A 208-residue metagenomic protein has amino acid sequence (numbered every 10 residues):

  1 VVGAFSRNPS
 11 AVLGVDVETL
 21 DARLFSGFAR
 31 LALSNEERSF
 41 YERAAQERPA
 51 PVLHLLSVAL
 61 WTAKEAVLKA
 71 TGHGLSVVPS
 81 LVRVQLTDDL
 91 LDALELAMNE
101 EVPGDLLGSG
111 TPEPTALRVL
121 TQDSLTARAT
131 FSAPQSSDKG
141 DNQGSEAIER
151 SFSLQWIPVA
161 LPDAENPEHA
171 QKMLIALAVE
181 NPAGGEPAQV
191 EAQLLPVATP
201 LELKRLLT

Functional and structural regions predicted by a protein language model:
V1-T208: Core catalytic alpha/beta fold that binds nucleotide/phospho-ligands
